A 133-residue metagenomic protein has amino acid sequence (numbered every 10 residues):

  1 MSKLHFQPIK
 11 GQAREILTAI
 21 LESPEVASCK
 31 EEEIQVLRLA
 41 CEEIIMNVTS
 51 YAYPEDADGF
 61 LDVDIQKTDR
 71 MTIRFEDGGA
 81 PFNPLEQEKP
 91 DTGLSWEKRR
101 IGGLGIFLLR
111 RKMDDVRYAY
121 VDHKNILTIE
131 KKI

Functional and structural regions predicted by a protein language model:
M1-K3, T49-I133: Conserved beta-strand-loop-beta-strand hairpin that lines the nucleotide-binding pocket of ATP/GTP-utilizing enzymes
S2-E31: Helix-loop-beta hinge of the Bergerat
A13-R14, I34, R38, D58 (+1 more regions): Short, structured helix-loop boundary elements
I20-E42, M46, K98-R100: Conserved short strand/loop->alpha-helix "switch" segment adjacent to the catalytic nucleotide/phosphoryl-transfer site
